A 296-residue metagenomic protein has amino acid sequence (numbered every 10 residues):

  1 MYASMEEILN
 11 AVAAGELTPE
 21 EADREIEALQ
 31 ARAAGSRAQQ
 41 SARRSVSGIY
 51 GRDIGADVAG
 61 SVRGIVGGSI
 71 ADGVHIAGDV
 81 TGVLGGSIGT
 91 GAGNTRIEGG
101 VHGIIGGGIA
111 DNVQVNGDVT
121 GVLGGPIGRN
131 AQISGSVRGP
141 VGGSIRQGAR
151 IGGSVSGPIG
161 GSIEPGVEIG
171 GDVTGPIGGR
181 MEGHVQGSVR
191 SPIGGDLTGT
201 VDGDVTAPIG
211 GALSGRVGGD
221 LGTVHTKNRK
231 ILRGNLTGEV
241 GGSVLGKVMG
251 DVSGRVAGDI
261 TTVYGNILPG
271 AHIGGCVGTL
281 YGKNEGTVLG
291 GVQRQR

Functional and structural regions predicted by a protein language model:
M1-S47, G51: Terminal non-domain segments
Q40-R296: Extended beta-solenoid/beta-helix repeat architectures
